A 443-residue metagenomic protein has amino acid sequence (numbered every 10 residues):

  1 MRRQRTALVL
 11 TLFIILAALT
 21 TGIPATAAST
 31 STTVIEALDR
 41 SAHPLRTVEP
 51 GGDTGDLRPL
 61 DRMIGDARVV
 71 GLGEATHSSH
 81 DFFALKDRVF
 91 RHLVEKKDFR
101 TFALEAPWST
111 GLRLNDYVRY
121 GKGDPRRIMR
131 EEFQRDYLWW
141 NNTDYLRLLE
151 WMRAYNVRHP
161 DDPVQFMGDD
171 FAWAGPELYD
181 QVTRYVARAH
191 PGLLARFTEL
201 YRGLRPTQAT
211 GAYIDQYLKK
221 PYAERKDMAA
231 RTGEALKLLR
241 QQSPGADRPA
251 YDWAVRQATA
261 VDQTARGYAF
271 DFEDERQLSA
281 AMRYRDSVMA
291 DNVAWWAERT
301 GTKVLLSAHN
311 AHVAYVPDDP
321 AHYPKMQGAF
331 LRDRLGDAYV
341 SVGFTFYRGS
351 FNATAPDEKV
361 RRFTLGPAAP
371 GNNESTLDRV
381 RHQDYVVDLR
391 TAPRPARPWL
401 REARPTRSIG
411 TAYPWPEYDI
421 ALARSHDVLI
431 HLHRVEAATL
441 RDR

Functional and structural regions predicted by a protein language model:
R2-R5, I23, A28-R443: Structured catalytic-domain cores with a bias toward divalent-metal coordination
V9-T21: Bacterial N-terminal signal peptides
